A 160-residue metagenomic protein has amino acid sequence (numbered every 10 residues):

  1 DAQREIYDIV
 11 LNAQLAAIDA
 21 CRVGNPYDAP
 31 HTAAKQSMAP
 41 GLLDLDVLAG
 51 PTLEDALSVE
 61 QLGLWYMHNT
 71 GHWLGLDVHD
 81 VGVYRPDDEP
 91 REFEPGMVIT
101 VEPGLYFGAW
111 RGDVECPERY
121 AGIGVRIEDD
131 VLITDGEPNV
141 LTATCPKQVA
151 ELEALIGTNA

Functional and structural regions predicted by a protein language model:
D1-A160: Active-site neighborhoods and metal-handling regions in enzymes and metal-associated proteins
